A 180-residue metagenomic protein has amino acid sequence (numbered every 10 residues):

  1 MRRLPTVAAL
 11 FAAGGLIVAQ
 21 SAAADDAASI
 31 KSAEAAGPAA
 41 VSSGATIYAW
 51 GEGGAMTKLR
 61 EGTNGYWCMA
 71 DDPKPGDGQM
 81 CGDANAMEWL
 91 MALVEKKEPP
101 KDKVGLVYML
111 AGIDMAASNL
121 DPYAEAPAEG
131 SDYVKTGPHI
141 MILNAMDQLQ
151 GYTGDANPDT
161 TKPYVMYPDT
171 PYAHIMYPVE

Functional and structural regions predicted by a protein language model:
M1-A8: Bacterial N-terminal signal peptides that target proteins for export
A8-I17: Bacterial N-terminal signal peptides
I17-A24: Sec/Tat signal peptide C-region and signal peptidase I cleavage site
A24-E180: Primary mode marks residue(s) on the alpha4-beta5-alpha5 output face of response regulator receiver
